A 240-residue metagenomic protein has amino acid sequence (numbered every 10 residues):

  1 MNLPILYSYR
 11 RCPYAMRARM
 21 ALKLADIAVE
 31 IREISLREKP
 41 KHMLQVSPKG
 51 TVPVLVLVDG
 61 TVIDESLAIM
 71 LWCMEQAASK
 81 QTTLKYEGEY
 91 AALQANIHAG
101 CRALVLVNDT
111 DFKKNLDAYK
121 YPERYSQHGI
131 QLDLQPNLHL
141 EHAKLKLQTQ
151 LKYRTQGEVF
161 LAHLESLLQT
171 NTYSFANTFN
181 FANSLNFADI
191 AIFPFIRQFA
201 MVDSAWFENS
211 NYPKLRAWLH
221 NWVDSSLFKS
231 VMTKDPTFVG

Functional and structural regions predicted by a protein language model:
M1-L151: GST-like domain detector, emphasizing the conserved glutathione-binding G-site in the N-terminal thioredoxin-like
K39-H42, Q169, L227: Glycine-rich, flexible loop/turn motifs
L104, N108-H220: GST-like fold's C-terminal all-alpha helical module
S210-G240: Long hydrophobic alpha-helical segments typical of transmembrane helices together with their membrane-interfacial
